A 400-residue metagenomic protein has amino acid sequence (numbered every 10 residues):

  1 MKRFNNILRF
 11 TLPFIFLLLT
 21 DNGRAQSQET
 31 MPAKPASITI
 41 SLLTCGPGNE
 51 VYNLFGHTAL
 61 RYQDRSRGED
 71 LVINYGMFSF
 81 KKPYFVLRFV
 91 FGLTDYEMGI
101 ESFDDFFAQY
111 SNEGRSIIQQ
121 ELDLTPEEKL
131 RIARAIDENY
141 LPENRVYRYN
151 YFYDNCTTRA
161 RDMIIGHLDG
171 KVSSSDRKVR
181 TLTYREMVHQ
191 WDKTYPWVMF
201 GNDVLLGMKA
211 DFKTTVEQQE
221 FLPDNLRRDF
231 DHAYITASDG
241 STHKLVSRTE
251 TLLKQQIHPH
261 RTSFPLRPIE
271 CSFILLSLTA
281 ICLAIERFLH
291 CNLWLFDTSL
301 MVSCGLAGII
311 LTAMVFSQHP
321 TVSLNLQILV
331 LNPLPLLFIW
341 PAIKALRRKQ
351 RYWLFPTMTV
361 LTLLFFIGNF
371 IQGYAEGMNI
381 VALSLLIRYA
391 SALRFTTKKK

Functional and structural regions predicted by a protein language model:
M1-E29, K398-K400: Bacterial Sec-dependent N-terminal signal peptides
Q28-E29, K34-I38: A eukaryotic "domain-start" boundary segment
A36-G114: Glycine-rich catalytic cores of cysteine/serine-nucleophile enzymes that process amide/ester linkages in cell-envelope
G48-N49, R115-D123, P142-Y151: Second-shell loop/turn segments in exported
H57, D70, Q119-E121, T157: Extracellular structured ligand-interaction cores
L124-D137: A structural motif
E138-P335, I339-P341, L346-R351, T359-K400: Activation targets extended, charge/polar-rich intrinsically disordered C-terminal tails
